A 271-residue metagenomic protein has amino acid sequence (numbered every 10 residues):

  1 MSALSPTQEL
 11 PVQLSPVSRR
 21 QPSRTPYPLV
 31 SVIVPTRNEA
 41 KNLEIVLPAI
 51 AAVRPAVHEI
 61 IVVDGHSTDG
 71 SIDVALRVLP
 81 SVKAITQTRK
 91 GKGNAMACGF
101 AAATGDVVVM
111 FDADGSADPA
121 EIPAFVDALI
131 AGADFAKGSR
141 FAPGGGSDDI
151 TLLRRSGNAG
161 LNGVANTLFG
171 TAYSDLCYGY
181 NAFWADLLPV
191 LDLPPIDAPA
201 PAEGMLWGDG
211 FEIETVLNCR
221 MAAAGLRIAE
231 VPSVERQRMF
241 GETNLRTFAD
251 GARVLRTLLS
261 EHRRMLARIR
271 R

Functional and structural regions predicted by a protein language model:
M1-Y27, G170, P195-R271: Hydrophobic helical membrane-anchoring modules
Y27, V34-P48, H66: Active-site beta-to-alpha loop of glycosyltransferases that engages the nucleotide-sugar donor
L29-S31, E59, V216: Cell-envelope/extracellular polymer assembly enzymes that use nucleotide-activated donors
P48-V57: Short, acidic, metal-binding catalytic loop of nucleotide-sugar glycosyltransferases
H58-I61, I72-A102: Conserved donor nucleotide-binding strand/loop of the catalytic core
D64-I72, G115: A conserved acidic beta->alpha catalytic loop
T88-K90, N94-A102, V107, P119-W207 (+3 more regions): Acceptor/aglycone-binding surface of glycosyltransferases and processive sugar-polymer synthases
